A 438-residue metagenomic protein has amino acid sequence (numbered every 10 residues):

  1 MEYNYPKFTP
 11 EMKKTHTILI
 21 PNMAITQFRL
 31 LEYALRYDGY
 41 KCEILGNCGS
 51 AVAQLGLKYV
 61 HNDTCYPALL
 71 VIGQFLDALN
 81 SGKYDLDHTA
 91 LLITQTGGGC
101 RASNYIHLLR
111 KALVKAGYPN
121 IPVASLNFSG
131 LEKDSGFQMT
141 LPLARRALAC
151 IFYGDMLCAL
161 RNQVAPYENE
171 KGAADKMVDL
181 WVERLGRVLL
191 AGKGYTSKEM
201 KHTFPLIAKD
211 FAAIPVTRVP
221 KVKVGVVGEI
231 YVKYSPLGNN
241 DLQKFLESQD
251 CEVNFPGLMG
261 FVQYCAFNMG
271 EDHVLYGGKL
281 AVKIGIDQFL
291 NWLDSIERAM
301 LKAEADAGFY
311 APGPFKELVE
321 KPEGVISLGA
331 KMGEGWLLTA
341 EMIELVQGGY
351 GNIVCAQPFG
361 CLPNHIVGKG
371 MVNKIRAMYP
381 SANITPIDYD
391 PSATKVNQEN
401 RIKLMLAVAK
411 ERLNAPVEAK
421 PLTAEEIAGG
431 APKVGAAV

Functional and structural regions predicted by a protein language model:
M1-V438: An N-terminal assembly and electron-transfer interface module characteristic of large anaerobic redox and radical
